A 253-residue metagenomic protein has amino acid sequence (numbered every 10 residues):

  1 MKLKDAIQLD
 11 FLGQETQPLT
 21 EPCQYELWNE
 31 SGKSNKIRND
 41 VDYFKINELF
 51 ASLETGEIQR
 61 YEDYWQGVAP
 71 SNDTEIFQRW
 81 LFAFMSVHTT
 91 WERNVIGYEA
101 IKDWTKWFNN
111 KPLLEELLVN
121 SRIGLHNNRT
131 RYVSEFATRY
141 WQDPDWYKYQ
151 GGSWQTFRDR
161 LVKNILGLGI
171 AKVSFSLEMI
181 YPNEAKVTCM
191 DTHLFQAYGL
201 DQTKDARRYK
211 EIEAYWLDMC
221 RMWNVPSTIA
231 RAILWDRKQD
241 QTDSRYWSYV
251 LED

Functional and structural regions predicted by a protein language model:
K2-V68, T130, Y149-D253: C-terminal accessory module of base-excision DNA glycosylases/AP lyases that mediates lesion recognition and DNA
A69-F77, S86-T89: DNA-contacting interfaces and partner/effector-binding or oligomerization modules in DNA-centric proteins
E75-I76, E92-I96, N128-Y132, E211: Generic recognition of short, well-ordered alpha-helical interface segments
E75-W80, I170: Alpha-helical scaffolds flanking conserved acidic
W80-M85, V133-A137, A230-L234: Short alpha-helical scaffolding segments that buttress acidic/His motifs in well-ordered protein cores
L81-I96, I123-L125: A short secondary-structure junction motif
H88-R93, T105-K106, W141, K238-Q239: Short alpha-helix boundary/capping elements
Y98-L166: Alpha-helical ds-nucleic-acid-binding substructure associated with the helix-hairpin-helix region of base-excision DNA
